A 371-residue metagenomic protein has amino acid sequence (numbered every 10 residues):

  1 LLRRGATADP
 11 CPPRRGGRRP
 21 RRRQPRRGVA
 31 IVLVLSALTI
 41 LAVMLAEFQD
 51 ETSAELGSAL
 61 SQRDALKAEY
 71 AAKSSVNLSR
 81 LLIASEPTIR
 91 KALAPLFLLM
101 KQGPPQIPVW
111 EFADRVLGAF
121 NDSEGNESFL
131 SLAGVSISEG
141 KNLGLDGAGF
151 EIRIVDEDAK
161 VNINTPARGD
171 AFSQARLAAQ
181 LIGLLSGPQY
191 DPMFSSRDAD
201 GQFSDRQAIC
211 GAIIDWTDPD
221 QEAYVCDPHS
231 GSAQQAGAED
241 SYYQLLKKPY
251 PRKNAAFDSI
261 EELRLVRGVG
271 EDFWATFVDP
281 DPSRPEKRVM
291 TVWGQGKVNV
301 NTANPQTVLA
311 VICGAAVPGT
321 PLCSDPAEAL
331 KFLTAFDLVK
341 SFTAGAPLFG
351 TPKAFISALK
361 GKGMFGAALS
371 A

Functional and structural regions predicted by a protein language model:
L1-A8: N-terminal acidic, proline/glycine-rich, low-complexity intrinsically disordered segments
R4, G17, R23, V29-A371: Compositionally biased linear targeting/interaction segments
